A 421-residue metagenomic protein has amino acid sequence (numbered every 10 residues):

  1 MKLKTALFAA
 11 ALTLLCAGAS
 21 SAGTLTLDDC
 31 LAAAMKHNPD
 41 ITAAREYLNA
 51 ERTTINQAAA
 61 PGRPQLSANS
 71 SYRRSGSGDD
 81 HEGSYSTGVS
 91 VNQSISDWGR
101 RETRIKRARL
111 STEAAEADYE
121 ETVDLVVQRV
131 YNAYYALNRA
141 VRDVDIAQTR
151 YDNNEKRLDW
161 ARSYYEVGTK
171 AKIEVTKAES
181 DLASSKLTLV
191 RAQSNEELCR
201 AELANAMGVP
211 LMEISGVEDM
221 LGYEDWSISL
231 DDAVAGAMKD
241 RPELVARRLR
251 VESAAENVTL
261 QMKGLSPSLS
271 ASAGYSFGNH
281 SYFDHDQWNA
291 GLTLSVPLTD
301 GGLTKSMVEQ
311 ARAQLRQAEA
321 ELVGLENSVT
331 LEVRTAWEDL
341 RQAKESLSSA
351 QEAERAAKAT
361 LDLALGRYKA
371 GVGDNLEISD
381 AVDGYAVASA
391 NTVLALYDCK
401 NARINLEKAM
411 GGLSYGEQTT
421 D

Functional and structural regions predicted by a protein language model:
M1-K2, E121-G236, A336-D339, A343 (+2 more regions): Periplasmic alpha-helical coiled-coil/stalk elements that build and connect Gram-negative outer-membrane
A9-A17: Bacterial N-terminal signal peptides
D29-H37, K170, V175, V209-A271 (+1 more regions): Amphipathic alpha-helical coiled-coil scaffold segments and their short linker/junction regions
A32-T42, N49-P64, G78, V89-R107 (+9 more regions): A glycine-/polar-enriched beta->alpha junction
L66-R74, A271-F277: Transmembrane beta-barrel strands of outer-membrane/channel proteins
G83-T87, D286-W288: Residues that define the transmembrane beta-barrel architecture of outer-membrane proteins
V89-Q93, L203, Y275, L292-V296 (+2 more regions): Residues on the lipid-exposed face of transmembrane beta-strands in outer-membrane beta-barrel proteins
A140, S184-V209, E354-G412: Short segments within alpha-helical structural elements
